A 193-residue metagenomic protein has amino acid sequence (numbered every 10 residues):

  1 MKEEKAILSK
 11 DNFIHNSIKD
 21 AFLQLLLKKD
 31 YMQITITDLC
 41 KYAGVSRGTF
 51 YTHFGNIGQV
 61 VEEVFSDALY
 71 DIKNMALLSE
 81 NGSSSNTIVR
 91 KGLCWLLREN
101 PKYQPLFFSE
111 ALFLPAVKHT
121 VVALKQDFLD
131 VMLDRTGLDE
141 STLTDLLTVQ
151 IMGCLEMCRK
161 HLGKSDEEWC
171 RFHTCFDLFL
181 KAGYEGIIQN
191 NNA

Functional and structural regions predicted by a protein language model:
M1-L25, K29, Q33, D38 (+1 more regions): Basic, helix-initiating cap at the start of DNA-binding domains
N16-Q24, K28, Y42, Q59-S79 (+2 more regions): Alpha-helical structural segments
K28-K29, T142, M157-R159, G163-S165: Cytosolic nucleotide-binding catalytic cores of signal-transduction proteins
G44-F54: Short hydrophobic/aromatic patch on the recognition helix
M75-S79, Q104-F107, R135, H161-S165 (+1 more regions): Secondary-structure edge/capping motif, primarily at the C-terminal ends of alpha-helices and the immediately following
A76-Y103: Hydrophobic alpha-helical connector segments
A111-G137, S141-M152: Amphipathic alpha-helical packing segments from all-alpha helical-bundle domains
K160-A193: C-terminal peripheral helix-coil segments that are non-catalytic and often amphipathic
